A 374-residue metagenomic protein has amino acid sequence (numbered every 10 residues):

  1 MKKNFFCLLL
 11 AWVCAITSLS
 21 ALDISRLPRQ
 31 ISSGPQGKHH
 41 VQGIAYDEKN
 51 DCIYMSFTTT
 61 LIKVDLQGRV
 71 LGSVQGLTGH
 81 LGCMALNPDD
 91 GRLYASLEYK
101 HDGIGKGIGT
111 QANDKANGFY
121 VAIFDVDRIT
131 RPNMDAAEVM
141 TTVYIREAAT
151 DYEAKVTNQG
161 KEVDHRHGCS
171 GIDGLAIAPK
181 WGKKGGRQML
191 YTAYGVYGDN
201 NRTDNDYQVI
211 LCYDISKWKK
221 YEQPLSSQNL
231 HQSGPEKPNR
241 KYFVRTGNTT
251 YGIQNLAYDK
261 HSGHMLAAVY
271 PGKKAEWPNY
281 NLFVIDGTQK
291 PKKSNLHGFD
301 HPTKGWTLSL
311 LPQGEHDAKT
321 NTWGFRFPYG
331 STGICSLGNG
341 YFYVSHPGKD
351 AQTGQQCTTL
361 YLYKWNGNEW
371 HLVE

Functional and structural regions predicted by a protein language model:
D23, Y46-L77, P235, K290-F299: Beta-propeller domains
L27-G34, D127-I172, I215-T250, K293-P328: Surface-exposed loop and turn segments in beta-propeller and other repeat-based domains that flank or scaffold
R29-T59, D173, P179-K180: Beta-strand-rich domains and repeat architectures in extracellular enzymes and scaffolds, especially beta-propellers
K38-A45, T78-N87, I145-K155, H167-A178 (+2 more regions): Repeated scaffold domains used in trafficking and secretory/extracellular systems, primarily beta-propellers
Y46-K49, L86-D90, P179-G186, K260-S262 (+1 more regions): Residue-level detector of Asp-centered blade-edge/turn motifs that repeat once per structural unit in beta-propeller
T59, E98-H101, D127, A149 (+4 more regions): Residue-level signature of beta-propeller blades and closely related beta-rich strand-turn architectures in secreted
Q67-Q111: Blade-loop segments of beta-propeller domains
I108-R131, T203-E222, S226, P278-H301 (+1 more regions): Beta-propeller blade signature
